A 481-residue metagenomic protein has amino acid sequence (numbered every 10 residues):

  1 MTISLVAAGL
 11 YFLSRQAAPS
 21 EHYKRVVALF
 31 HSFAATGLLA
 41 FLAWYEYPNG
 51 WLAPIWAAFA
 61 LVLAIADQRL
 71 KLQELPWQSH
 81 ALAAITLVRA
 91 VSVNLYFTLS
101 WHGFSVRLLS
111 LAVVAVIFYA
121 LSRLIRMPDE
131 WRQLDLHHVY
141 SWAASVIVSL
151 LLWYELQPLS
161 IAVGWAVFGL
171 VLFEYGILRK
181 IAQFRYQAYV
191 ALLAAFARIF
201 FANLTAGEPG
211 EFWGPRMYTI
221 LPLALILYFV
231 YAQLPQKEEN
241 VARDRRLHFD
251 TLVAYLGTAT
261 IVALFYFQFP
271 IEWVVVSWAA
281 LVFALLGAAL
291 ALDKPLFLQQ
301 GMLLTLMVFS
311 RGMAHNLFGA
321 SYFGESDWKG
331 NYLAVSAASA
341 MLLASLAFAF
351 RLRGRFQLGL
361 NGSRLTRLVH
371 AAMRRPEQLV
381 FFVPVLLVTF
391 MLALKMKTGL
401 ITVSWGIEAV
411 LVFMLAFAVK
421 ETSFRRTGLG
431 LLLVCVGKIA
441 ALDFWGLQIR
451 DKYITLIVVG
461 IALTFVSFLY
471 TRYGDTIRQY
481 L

Functional and structural regions predicted by a protein language model:
M1-L481: Alpha-helical transmembrane segments of multi-pass membrane proteins
